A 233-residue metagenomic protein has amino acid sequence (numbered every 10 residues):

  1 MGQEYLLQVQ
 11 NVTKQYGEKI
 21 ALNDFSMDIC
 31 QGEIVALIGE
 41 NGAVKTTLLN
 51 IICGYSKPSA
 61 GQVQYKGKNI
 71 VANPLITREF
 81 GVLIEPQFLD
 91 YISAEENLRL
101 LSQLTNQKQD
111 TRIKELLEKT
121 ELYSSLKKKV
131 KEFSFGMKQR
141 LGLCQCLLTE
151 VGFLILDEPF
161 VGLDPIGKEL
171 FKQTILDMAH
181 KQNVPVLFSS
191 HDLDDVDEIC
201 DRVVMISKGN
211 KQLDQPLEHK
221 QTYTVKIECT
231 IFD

Functional and structural regions predicted by a protein language model:
I38-E40: The feature captures the beta-strand-to-loop junction immediately N-terminal to the Walker
C53: Helix-to-loop junction immediately C-terminal to a conserved catalytic motif
G61-I76: Conserved ABC transporter NBD signature motif
R99, D110-S125: Conserved ABC ATPase "signature" region
L154-E158: Catalytic Walker B motif of ABC-type/P-loop ATPase nucleotide-binding domains
K172-D233: ABC transporter nucleotide-binding domain
